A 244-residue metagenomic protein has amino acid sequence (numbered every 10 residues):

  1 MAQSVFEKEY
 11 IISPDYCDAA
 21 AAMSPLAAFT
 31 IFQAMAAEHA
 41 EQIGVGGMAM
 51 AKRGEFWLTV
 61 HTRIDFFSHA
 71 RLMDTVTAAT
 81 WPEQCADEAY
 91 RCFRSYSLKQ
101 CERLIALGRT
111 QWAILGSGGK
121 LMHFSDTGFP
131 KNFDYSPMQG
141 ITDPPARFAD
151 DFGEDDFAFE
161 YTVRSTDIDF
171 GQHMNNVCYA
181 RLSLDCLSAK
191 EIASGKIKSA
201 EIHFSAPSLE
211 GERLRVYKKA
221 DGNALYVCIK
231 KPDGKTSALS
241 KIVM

Functional and structural regions predicted by a protein language model:
M1-T59, L107, L115-K196: Hot-dog-fold acyl-thioester-processing enzymes
Q3-E7, R63-D150, S208-E210, K219-M244: HotDog/MaoC-like acyl-thioester-processing domains
G54-H69, G195-P207: Small beta-barrel nucleic-acid-binding modules, principally OB-folds
D155, F159-V243: Acidic/His-leaning functional-site neighborhoods
